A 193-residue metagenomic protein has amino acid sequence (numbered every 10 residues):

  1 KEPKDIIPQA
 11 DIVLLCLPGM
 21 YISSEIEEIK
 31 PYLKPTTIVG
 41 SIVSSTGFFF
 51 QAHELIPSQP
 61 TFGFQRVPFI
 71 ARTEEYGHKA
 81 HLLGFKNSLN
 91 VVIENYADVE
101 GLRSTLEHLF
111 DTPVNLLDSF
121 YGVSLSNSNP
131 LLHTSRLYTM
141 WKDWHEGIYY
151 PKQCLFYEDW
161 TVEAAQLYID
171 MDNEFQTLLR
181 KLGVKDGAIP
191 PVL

Functional and structural regions predicted by a protein language model:
K1-A10: Conserved N-terminal Rossmann-fold NAD(P) cofactor-binding segment
E2, F64-R66, L117-S119: Conserved beta-strand termini and adjacent loop/short-helix elements that scaffold enzyme active sites in alpha/beta
L14-L15, G19-A80: Rossmann-like NAD(P)(H) cofactor-binding subdomain of soluble oxidoreductases
Q51, T105, D170, E174-L178: Amphipathic alpha-helical segments that form well-ordered structural scaffolds and often line/cohere around active
I56-T61, H108-L116, G183-D186: Structural alpha-beta junctions
E74-M171: Substrate/ligand-engaging "lid" and interaction regions
D172-L193: Small-residue-rich helix-loop
